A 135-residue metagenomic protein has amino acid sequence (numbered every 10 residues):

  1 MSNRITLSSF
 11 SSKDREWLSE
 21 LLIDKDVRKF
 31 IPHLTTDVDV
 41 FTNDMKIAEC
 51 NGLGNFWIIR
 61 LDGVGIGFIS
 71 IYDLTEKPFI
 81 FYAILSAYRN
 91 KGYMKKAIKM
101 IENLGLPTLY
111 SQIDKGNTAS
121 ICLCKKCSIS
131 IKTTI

Functional and structural regions predicted by a protein language model:
M1-F30, F56-I135: Acyl-donor (CoA/ACP) binding surface of acyl/acetyltransferases
D26-K46: Conserved GNAT-fold acetyl-CoA-binding loop/helix
I47-L53: Short loop/turn motifs at secondary-structure junctions and domain boundaries
